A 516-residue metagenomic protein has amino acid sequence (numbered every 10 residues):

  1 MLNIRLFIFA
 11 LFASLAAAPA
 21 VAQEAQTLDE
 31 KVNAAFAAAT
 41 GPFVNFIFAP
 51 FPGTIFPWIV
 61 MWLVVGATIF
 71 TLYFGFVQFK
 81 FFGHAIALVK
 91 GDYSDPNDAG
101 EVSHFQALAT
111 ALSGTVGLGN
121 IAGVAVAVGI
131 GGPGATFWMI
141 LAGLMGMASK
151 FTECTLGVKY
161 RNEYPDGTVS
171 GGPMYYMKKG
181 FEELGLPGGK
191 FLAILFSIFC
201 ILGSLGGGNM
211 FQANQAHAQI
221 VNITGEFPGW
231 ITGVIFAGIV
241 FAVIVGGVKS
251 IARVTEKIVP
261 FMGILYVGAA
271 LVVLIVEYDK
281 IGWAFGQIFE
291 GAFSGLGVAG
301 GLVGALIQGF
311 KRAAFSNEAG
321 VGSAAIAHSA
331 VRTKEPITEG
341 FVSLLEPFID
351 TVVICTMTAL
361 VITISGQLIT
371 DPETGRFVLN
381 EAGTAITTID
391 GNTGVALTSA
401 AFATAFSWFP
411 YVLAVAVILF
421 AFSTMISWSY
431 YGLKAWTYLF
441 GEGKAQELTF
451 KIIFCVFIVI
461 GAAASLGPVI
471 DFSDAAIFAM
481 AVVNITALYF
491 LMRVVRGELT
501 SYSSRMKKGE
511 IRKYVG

Functional and structural regions predicted by a protein language model:
L2-L118, V128-P133, G146, Y489-G516: N-terminal alpha-helical transmembrane segments of multi-pass membrane transport and channel/translocase proteins
N3, V65, Y73-I86, F196 (+6 more regions): Membrane-interface loop-to-helix entry segments
P52-F81, G129-G167, C355-M357, F409 (+1 more regions): Extracellular loop-to-transmembrane helix junctions
V60-V65, I140, K190-I198, N222-G246 (+3 more regions): Transmembrane alpha-helical segments of multi-pass small-molecule transport proteins
F70-T71, S113, A142-V169, K178-N214 (+2 more regions): Helix-loop-helix module between adjacent transmembrane segments
F76-H104, V126-V128, G132-T136, A148-P187 (+3 more regions): Flexible loop linkers connecting adjacent transmembrane helices in multi-pass alpha-helical membrane transporters
N97-I130, L156-K159, P165-G180, L195 (+2 more regions): Alpha-helical membrane segments and immediately flanking helix-loop junctions that form or couple to the substrate/ion
E153-D166, A270-Q287, G300, A330-T333 (+2 more regions): Extracellular/periplasmic helix-exit of transmembrane alpha-helices
